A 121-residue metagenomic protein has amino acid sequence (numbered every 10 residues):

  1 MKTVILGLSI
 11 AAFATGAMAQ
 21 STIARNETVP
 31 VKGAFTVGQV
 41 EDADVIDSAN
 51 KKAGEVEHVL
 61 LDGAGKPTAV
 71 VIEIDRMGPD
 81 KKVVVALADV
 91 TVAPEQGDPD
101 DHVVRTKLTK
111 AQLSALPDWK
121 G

Functional and structural regions predicted by a protein language model:
K2-I10, G16-G121: Peripheral interaction segments used for macromolecular assembly
